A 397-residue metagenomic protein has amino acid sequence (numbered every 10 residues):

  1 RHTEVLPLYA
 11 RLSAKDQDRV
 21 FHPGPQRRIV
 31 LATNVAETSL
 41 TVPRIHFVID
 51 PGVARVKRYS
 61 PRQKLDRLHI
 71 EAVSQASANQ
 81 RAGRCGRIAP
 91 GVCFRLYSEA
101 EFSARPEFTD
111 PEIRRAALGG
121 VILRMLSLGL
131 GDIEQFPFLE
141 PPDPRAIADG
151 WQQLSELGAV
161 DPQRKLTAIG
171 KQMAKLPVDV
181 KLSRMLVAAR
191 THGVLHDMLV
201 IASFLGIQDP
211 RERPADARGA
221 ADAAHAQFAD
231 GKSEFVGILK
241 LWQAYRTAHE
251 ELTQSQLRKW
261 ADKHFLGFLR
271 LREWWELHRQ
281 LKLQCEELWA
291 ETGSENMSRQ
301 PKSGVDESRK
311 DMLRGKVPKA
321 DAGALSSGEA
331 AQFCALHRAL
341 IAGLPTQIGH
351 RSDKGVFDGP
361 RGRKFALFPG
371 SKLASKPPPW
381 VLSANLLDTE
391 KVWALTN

Functional and structural regions predicted by a protein language model:
R1, A32-T38, P51, G83 (+1 more regions): Ser/Thr-glycine-rich phosphate-binding loops at phosphate-binding pockets of nucleotides, nucleotide cofactors
T3, L8-V30: Conserved motor-coupling elements within RecA-like helicase/translocase cores
P7, I49, K57, Y97-M297 (+1 more regions): Second RecA-like catalytic domain
Q17-V20, N34-A36, R81, F108-T109 (+1 more regions): Short beta-alpha junctions and helix-cap segments that line functional grooves
H22-P25, L40-V42, G86-I88: Conserved catalytic network of the ASCE P-loop NTPase/AAA+ motor domain
F47, V53-A54, R58-A104: Conserved segment of the helicase C-terminal RecA-like domain
G304-V305, G315: Glycine-biased, low-complexity coil/linker segments
